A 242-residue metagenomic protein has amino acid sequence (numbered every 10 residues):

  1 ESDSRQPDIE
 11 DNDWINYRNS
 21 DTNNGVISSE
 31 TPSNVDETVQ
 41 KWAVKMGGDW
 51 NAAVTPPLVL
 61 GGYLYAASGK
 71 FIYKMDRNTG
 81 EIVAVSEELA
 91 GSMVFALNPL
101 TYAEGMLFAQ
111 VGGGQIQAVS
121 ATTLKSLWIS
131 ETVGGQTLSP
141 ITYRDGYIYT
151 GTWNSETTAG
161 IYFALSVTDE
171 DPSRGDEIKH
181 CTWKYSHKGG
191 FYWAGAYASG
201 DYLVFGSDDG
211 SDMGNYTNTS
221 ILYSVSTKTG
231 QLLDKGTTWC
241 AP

Functional and structural regions predicted by a protein language model:
R5-N12, N16-Y17, D21-A53, L58-L97 (+1 more regions): Extracytoplasmic/lumenal domain signature
